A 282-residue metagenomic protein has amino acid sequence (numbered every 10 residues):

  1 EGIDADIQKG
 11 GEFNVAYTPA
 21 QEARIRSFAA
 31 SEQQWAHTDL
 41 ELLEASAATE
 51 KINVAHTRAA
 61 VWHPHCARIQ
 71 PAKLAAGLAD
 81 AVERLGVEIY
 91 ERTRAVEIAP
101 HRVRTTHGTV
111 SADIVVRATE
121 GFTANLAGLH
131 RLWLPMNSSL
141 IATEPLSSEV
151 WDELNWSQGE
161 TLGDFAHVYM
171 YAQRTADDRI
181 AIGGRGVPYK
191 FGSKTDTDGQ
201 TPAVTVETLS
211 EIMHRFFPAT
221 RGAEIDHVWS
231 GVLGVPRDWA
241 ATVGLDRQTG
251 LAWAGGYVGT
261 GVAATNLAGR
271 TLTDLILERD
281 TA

Functional and structural regions predicted by a protein language model:
E1-K9, A95-E97, T109-E149, E153-T249: Active-site substrate-recognition segment that forms the wall of the catalytic cavity or substrate channel
E1-S46: Dinucleotide-binding Rossmann-like beta1-alpha1 core, especially the glycine-rich loop that anchors the ADP
A23-Q34, A55-I114: Helical element adjacent to the flavin cofactor pocket in flavoenzyme catalytic cores
E41-L43, E88-Y90, D226-V228: General small-molecule cofactor/ligand-binding pocket signal
A47-A55: Flexible hinge/switch segments at interdomain interfaces of large molecular machines
H63-P64, V228, G255-T260: Active-site nucleophile and cofactor-binding loops and adjacent substrate-binding regions of central metabolic enzymes
K73, G77, T208, A263-T271: Short amphipathic alpha-helical face segments that pack within enzyme cores and frequently flank/anchor catalytic
R247-A282: C-terminal lid/capping helical subdomain adjacent to the catalytic/cofactor pocket in oxidative enzymes
